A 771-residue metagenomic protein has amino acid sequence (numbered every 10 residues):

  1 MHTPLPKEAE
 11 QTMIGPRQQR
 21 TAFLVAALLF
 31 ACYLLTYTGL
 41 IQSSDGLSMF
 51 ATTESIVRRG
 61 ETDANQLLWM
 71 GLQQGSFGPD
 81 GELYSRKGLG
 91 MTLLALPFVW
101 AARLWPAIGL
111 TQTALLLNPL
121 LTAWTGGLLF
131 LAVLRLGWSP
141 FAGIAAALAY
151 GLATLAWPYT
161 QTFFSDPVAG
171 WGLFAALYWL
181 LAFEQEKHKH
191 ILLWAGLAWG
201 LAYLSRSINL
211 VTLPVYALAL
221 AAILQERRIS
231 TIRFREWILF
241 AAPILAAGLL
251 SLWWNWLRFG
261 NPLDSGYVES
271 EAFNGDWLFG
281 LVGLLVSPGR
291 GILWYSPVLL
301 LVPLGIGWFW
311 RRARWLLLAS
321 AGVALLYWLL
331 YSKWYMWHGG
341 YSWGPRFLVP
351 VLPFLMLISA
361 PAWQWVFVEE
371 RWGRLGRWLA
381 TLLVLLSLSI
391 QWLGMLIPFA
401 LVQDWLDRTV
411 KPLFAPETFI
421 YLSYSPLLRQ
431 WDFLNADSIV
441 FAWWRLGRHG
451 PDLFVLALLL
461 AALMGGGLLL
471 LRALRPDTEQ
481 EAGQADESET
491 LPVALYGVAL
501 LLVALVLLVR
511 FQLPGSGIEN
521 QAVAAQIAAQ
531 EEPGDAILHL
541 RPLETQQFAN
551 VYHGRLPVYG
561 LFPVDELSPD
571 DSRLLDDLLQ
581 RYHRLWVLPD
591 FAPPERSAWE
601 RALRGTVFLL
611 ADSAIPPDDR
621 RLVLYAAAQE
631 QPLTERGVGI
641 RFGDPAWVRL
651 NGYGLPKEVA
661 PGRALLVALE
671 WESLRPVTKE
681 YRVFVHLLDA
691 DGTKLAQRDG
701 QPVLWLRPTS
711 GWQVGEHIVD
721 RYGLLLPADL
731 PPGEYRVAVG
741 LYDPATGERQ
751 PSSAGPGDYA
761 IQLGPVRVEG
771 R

Functional and structural regions predicted by a protein language model:
P6-D486, L491-P492, Y496-V503, V509-L513: Membrane-proximal envelope and lipid/glycan-remodeling enzymes
E8-R17, F419-L459, G465-R771: C-terminal luminal/periplasmic domains and tails of membrane-associated envelope-modifying transferases
